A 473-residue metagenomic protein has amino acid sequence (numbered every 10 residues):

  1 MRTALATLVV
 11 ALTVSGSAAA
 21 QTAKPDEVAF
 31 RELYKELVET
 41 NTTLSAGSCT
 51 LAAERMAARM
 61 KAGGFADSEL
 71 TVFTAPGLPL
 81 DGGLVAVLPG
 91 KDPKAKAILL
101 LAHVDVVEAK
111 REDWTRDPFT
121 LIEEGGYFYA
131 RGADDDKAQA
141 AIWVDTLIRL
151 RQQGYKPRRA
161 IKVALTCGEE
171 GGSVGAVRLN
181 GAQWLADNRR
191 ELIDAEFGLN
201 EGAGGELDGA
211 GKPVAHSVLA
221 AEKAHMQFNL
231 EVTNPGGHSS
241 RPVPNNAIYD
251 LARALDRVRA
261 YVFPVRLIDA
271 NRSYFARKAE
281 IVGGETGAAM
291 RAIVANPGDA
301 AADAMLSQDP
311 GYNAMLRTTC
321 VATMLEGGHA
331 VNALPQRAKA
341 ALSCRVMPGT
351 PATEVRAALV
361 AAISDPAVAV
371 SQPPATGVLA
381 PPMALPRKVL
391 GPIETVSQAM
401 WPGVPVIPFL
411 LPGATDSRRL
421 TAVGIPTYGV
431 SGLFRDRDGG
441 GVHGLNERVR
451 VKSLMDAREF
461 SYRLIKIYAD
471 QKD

Functional and structural regions predicted by a protein language model:
A4-S15: Bacterial N-terminal signal peptides
G16-A20: Sec/Tat signal peptide C-region and signal peptidase I cleavage site
Q21, G204-A457, Y468-D473: Metal-dependent amide/peptide-bond hydrolase catalytic core, centered on the "pita-bread" metallohydrolase fold
Q21-A133, A140, L150-R158, L342: Acidic/His- and Gly-rich active-site-bordering loop/insert found across diverse amide/peptide-bond hydrolases
K24-V28, T43-E54, K94, D134-K137 (+6 more regions): Soluble non-cytosolic domains of exported or imported proteins
K35-T42, A57-A66, D145-Q152, R190-D194 (+7 more regions): Sec-exported extracytoplasmic/periplasmic mature domains
T43-S45, G77-P79, K91-P93, V104-E108 (+4 more regions): Solvent-exposed loop/turn segments at secondary-structure junctions within structured extracellular/periplasmic domains
Y127-F128, D134-S217: Acidic/histidine-rich catalytic neighborhood of metal-dependent amide-processing enzymes
